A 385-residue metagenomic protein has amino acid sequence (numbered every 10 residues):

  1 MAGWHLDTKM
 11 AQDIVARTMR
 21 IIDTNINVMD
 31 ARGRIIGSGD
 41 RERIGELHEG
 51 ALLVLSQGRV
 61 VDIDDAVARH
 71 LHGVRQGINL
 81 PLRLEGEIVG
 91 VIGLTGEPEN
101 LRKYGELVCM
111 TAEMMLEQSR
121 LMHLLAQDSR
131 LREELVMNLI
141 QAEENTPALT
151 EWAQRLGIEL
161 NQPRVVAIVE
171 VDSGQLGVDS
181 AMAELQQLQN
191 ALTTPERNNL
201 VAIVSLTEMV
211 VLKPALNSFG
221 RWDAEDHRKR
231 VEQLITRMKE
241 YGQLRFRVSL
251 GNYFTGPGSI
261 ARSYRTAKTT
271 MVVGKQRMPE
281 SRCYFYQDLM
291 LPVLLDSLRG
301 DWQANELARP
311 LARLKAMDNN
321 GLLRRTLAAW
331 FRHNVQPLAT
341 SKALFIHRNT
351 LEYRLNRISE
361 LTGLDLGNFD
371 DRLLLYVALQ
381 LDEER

Functional and structural regions predicted by a protein language model:
M1-M137, N320-R385: Alpha-helical/coil-rich non-catalytic "connector" segments in signaling and regulatory proteins
L6, G96, H123-L124, M137-Q141 (+4 more regions): A general boundary/transition motif marking the beginning of the first structured unit of a protein
I22-M29, R102-L116, E144-Q154, N190-T193 (+2 more regions): Short N-terminal helix-initiation segments at or just after the protein's N-terminus
V108, A112, L116-S180: Compact, aliphatic and Gly/Pro-tolerant "microcore" segments centered on a short helix or tight beta-hairpin and their
P147-V166, E170-R385: Cytosolic nucleotide-utilizing catalytic cores of signal-transduction proteins
